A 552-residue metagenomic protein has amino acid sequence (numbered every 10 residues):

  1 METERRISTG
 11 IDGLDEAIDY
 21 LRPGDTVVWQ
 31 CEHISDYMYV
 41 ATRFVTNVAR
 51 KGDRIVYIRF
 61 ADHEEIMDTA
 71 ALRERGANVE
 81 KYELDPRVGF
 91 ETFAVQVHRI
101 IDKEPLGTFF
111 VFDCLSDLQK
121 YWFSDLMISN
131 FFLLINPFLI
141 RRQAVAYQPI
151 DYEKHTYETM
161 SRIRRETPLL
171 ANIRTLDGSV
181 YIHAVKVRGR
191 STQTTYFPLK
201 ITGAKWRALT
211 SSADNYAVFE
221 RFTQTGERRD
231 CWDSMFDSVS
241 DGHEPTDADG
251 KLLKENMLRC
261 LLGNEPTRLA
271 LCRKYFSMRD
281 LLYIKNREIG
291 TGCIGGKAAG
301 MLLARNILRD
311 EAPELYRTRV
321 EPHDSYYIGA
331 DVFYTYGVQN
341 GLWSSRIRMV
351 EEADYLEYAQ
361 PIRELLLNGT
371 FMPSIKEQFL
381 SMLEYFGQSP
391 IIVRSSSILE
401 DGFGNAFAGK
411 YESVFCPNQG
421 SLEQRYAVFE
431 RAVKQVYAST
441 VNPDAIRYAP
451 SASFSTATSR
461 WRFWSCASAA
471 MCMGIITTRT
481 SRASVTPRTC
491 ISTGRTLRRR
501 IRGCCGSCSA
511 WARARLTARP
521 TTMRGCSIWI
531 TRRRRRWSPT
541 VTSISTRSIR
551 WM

Functional and structural regions predicted by a protein language model:
M1-E4, S191-G226: C-terminal regions of RecA-like/P-loop NTPase motor modules
R6-D62: Glycine-rich P-loop/Walker A and Walker A-like loops and their local beta1-loop-alpha1 context in P-loop NTPases
W29, Y57, V111-D113, A144-Y152: Structural recognition of the conserved hydrophobic beta-strand(s) that form the central parallel beta-sheet of P-loop
K51-K120: Conserved inter-motif catalytic segment of the P-loop NTP-binding fold
Y121-W122, M127-K154: Substrate-engagement module of ASCE P-loop NTPases
A144, I150-A204: Phosphate-binding/switch region of NTP-binding enzymes
E153, R268-L271, Y275-L315, L366-M552: Conserved mixed alpha/beta core segments that line enzyme active sites in large multi-domain catalysts
P322-A353, M552: Terminal amphipathic helices with adjacent charged low-complexity linkers/tails
